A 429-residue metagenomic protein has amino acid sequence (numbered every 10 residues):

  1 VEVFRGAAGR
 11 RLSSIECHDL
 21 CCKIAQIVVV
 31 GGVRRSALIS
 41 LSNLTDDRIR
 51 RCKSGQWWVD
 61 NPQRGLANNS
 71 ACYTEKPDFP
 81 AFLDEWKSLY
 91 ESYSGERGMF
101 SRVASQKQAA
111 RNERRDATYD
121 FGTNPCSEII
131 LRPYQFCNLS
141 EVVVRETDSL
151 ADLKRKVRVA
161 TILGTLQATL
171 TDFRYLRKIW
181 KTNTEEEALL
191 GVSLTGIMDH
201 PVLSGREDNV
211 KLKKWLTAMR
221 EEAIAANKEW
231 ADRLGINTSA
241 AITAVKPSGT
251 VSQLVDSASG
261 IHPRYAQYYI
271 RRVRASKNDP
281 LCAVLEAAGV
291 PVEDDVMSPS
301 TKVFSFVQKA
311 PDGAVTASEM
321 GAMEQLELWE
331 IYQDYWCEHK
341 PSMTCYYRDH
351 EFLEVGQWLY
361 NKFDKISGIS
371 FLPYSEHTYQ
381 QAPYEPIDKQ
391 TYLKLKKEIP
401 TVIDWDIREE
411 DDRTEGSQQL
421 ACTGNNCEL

Functional and structural regions predicted by a protein language model:
V1-V144, D148: Active-site cavity-forming subdomains of large catalytic enzyme subunits
A7-D19, V28-S40, T169-T182, D208-K214 (+3 more regions): Flexible, glycine/charged-enriched surface loops at secondary-structure junctions
E16-C17, E128-Q135, T182-S193, W215 (+4 more regions): Secondary-structure capping and boundary motifs in well-ordered enzyme cores
D19-V30, I162-T171, N183-H200, V245-V251: Core structural elements
G32-K76, T171-K178, G196, P201-P247: Internal maturation/activation junctions in enzymes
L89-E91, G98-S101, Q108-D148, D152-L176 (+3 more regions): Catalytic alpha/beta core of large soluble enzyme barrels
R413-L429: Short acidic, low-complexity intrinsically disordered linear motifs used for protein-protein interactions
